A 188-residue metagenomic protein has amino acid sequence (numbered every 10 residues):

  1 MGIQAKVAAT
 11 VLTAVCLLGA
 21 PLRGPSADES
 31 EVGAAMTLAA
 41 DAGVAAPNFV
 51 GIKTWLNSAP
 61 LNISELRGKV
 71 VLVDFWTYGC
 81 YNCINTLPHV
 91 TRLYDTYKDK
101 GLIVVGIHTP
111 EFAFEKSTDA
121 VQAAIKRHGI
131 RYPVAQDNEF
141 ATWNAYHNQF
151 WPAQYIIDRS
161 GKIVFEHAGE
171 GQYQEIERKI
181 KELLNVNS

Functional and structural regions predicted by a protein language model:
M1-A9: Bacterial N-terminal signal peptides that target proteins for export
T10-G19: Bacterial N-terminal signal peptides
A27-S64: N-terminal "domain-start" segment that seeds a small globular fold
W55, W76-G79, C83, W143 (+1 more regions): Signature tryptophan residues that serve as conserved aromatic anchors
L61-I84, V90, V104-V105: Short active-site neighborhood of thiol/selenol oxidoreductases, capturing the structured segment around
K69, A124-Y132, Q136-K181: Thiol/disulfide oxidoreductase modules built on the thioredoxin-like
I84-H128, Q136-N144: Structural microenvironment flanking redox-active thiols in thiol-disulfide oxidoreductases
I180-S188: Short, hydrophobic alpha-helical segments
